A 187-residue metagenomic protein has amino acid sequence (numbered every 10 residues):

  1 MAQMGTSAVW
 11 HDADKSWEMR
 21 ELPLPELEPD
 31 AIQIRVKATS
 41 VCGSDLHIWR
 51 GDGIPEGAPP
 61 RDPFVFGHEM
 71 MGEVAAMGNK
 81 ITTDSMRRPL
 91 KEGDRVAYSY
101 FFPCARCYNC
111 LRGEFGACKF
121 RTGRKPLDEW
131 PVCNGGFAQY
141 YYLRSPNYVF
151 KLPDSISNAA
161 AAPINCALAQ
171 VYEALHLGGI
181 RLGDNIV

Functional and structural regions predicted by a protein language model:
A2-A8: Short structural boundary motif marking the start of a folded domain
Q3, E18, E28, G136-F137 (+1 more regions): A generic structural signal for well-ordered coil/turn residues at beta-strand boundaries that shape enzyme active-site
G5, D94, G183-I186: Nucleotide donor/acceptor-binding cores
D14-M19, G43-S44: Short N-terminal binding/cap micro-motifs at the start of the first secondary-structure element
P25-T39, I54-L111, P153-S155: Glycine-rich beta-strand-centered segment in the early N-terminal region that forms part of a ligand/cofactor-binding
S44-R50: Cytochrome P450 core scaffold surrounding the K-helix E-X-X-R motif and the conserved "meander" helix-loop region
P63, H68, D84-S85, C104-V187: NAD(P)H dinucleotide-binding glycine-rich loop of Rossmann-like/cofactor-binding domains, especially the beta1-alpha1
